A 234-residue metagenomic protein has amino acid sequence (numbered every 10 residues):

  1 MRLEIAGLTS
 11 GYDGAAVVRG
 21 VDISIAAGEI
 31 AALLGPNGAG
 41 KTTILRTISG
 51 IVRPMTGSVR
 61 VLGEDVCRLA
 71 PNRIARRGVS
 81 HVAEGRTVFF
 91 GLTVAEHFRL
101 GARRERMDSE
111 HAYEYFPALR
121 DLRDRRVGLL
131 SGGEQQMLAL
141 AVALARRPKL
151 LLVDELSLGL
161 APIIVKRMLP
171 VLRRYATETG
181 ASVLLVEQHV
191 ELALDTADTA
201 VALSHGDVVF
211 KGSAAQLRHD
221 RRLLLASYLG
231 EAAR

Functional and structural regions predicted by a protein language model:
L34-P36: The feature captures the beta-strand-to-loop junction immediately N-terminal to the Walker
S49: Helix-to-loop junction immediately C-terminal to a conserved catalytic motif
R53, D65-R86, S109, D121-D124 (+1 more regions): ABC ATPase NBD coupling module
G57-D65, R77, M107-E114, G212: Conserved ABC transporter NBD signature motif
R126-L130: Conserved ABC ATPase signature
A143-L144: ABC ATPase C-loop
A202-D207, H219-R234: C-terminal boundary and immediately downstream tail of ABC-type ATPase nucleotide-binding domains
